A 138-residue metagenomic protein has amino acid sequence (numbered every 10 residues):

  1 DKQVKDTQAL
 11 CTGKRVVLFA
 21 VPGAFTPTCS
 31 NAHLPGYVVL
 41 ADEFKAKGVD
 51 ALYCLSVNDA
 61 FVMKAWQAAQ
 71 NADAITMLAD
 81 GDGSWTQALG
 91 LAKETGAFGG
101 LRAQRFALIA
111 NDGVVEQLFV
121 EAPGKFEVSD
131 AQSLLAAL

Functional and structural regions predicted by a protein language model:
D1-L138: Chalcogenol-based redox active-site neighborhoods
